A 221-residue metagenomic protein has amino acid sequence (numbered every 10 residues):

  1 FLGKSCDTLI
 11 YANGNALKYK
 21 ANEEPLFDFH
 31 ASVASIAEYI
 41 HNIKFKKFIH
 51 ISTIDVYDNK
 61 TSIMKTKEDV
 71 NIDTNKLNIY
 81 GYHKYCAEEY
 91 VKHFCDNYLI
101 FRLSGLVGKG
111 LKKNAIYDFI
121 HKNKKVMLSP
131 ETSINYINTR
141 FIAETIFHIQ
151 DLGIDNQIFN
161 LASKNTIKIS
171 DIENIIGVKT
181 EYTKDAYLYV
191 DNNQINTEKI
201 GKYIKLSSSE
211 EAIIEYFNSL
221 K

Functional and structural regions predicted by a protein language model:
F1-F45, I54-N59: NAD(P)H-binding glycine-rich loop region in Rossmannoid oxidoreductase-like domains and their noncatalytic homologs
L9, I142-I146, L161, I172 (+2 more regions): Non-catalytic, hydrophobic alpha-helical segments
A16, I54-D58, D69-V70, S104-V107 (+1 more regions): Active-site segment of SDR-like NAD(P)-dependent oxidoreductases
F27-S35, T61-F101: Catalytic helix-loop patch of NAD(P)-dependent Rossmann-fold dehydrogenases
H50-K65, I79, L106-G110: Conserved catalytic-site region of short-chain dehydrogenase/reductase
E89-N135, T139-F141, H148: NAD(P)-dependent short-chain dehydrogenase/reductase
T145-I195: Mid/C-terminal beta-alpha module of Rossmann-like enzyme folds, strongest in SDR-family dehydrogenases/epimerases
K179-K221: C-terminal amphipathic/interface module of NAD(P)-dependent oxidoreductases and related NAD-binding regulators
